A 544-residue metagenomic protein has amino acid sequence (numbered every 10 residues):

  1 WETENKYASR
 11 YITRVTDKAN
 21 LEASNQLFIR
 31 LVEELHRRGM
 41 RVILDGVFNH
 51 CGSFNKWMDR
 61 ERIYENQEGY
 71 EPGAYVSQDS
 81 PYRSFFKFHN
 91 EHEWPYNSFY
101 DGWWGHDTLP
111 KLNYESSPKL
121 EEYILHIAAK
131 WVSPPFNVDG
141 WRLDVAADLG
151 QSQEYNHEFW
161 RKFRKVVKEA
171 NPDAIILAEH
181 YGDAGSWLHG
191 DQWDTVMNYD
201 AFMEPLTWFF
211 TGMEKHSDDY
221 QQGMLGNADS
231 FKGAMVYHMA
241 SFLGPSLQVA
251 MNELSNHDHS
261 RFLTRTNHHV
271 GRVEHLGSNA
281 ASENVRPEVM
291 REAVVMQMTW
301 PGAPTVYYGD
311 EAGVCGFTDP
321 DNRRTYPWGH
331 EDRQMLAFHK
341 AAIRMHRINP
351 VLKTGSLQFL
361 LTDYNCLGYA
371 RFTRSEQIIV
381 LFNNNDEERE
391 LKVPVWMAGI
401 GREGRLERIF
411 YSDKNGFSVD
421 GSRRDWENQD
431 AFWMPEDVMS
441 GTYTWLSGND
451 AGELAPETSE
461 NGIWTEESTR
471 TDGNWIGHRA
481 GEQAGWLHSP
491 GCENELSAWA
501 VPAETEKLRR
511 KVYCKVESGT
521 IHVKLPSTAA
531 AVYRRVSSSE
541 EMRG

Functional and structural regions predicted by a protein language model:
W1-E33, R62-Y114: Aromatic- and acidic-residue-enriched carbohydrate-binding clefts of CAZyme catalytic domains
W1-R41, P118-E122, N156-R164, A174 (+3 more regions): Aromatic- and glycine-enriched glycan-recognition loops and surfaces that form the carbohydrate-binding subsites
V32, H36-G39, N49-H50, N55-Y70 (+10 more regions): Active-site-proximal helices and loops of the catalytic beta/alpha 8
I43-L44, R142, L177, Y308-G309 (+1 more regions): Generic enzyme active-site microenvironment
T108, D144-L149, L247-S282: Active-site clefts of carbohydrate-active enzymes
P118-P134, M290-V294: Short, acidic/polar
D229, V270-R291, I348: Aromatic-anchored helix/helix-loop segment that forms the rim or "lid" of small-molecule/cofactor binding pockets
R286-P287, T299-V306, D310-G544: Carbohydrate-interacting/catalytic domains
